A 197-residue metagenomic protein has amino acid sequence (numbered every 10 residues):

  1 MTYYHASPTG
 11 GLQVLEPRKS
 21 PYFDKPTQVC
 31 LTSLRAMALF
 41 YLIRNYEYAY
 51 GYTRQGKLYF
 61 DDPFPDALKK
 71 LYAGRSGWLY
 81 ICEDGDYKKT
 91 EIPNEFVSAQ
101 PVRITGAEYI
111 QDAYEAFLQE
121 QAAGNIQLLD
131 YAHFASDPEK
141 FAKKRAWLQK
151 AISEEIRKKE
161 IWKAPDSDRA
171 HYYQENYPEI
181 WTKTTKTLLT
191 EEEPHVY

Functional and structural regions predicted by a protein language model:
M1-P26, Y41-R44: ADP-ribose/NAD+-binding catalytic cleft of ART/PARP-like enzymes
M1-T2, K25-V29, R35, R75-W78: Short, surface-exposed beta-edge/turn micro-motifs
H5-G11, S33, C82-Y87: Short, flexible beta-strand-to-coil junctions
P21-Y22, V29, L68-Y72: A general structural signal for short secondary-structure junctions and capping/turn motifs
V29-Y50: Short, well-structured hydrophobic secondary-structure segments
R44-Y197: Conserved NAD+-utilizing ADP-ribose enzyme module
